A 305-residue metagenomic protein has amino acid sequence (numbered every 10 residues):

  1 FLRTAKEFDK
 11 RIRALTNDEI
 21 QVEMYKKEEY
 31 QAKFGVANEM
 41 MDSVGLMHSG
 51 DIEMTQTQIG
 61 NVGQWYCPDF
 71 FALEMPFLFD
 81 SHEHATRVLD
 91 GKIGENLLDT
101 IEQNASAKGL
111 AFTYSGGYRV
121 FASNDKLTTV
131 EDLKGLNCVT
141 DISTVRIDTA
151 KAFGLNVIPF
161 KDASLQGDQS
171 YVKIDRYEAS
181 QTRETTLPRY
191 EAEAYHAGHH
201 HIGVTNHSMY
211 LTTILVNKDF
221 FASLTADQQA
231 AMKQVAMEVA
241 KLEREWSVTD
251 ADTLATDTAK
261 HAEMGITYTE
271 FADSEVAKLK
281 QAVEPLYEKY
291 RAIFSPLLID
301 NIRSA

Functional and structural regions predicted by a protein language model:
F1-E83, Q103, A107-A305: N-terminal secretory/targeting leader peptides
D80-I101: A gly/proline- and charged-residue-enriched helix-loop-helix capping module
